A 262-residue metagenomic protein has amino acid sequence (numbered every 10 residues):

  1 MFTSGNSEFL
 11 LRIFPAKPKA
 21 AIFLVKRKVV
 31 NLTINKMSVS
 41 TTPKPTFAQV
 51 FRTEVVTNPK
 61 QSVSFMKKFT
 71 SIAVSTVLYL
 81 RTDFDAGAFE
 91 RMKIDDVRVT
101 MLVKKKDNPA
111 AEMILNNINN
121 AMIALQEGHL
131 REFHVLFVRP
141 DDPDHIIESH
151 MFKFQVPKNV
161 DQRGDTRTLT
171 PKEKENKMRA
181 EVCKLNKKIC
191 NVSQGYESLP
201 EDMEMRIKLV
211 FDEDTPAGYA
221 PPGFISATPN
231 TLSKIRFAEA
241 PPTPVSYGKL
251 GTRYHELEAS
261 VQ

Functional and structural regions predicted by a protein language model:
F2, I13, R27-E258, Q262: Phospho-regulated, Ser/Thr/Pro-rich intrinsically disordered or coiled-coil terminal scaffolds of eukaryotic
E8, A16, A20-A21, V25 (+1 more regions): Acidic, Ala/Val/Gly-enriched low-complexity intrinsically disordered segments
